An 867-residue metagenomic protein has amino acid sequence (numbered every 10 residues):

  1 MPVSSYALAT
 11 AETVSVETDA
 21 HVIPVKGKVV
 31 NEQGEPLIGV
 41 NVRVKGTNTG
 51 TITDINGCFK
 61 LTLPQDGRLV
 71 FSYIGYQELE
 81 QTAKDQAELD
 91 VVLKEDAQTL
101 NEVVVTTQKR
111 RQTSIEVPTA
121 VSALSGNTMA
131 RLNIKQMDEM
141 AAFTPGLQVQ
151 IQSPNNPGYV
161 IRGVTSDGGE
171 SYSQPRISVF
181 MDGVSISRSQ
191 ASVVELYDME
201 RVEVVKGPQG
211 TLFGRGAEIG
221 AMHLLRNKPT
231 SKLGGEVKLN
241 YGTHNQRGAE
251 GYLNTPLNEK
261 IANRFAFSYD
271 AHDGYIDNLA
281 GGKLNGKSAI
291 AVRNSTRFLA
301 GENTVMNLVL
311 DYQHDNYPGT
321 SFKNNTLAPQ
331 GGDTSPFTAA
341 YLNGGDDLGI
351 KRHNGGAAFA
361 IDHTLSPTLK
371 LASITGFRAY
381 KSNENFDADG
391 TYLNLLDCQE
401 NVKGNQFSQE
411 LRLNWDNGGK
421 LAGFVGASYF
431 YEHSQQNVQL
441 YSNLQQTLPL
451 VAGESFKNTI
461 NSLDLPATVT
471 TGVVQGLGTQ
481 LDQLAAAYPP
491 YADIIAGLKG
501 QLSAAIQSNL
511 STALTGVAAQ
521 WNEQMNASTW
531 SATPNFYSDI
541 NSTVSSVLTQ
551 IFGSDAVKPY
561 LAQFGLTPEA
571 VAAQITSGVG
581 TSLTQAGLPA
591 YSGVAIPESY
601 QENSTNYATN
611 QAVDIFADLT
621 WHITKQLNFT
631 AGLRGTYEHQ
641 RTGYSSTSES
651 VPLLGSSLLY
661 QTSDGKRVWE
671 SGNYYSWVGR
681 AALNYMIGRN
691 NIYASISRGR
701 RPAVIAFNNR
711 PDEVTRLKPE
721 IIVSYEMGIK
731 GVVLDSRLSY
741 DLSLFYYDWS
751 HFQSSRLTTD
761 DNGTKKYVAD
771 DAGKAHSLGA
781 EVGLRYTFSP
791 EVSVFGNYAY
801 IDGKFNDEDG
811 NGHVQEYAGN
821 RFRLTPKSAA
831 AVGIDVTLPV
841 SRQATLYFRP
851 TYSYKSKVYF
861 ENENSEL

Functional and structural regions predicted by a protein language model:
Y6-K45, R68-Q77, K84-A130: Short, acidic, small-residue-rich periplasmic hinge/interaction motif at the N-terminus of Gram-negative outer-membrane
F59-T62, G169-E170, I177, D182-K206: Short acidic/polar hinge/loop motifs at secondary-structure boundaries that mediate gating or recognition
Q174-R176, R188, Y197-E200, K206 (+8 more regions): Outer-membrane beta-barrel translocator/receptor signature
H223, S231-K232, N240, Y252-D346 (+4 more regions): Periplasmic-side early beta-strands and strand-to-turn transitions of outer-membrane beta-barrels
D277-G282, T320-N343, D389-L396, Q439-N603 (+5 more regions): Solvent-exposed loop segments that connect transmembrane elements
R297-G301, D416, A422, S428-F430 (+7 more regions): Structural signature of Gram-negative outer-membrane beta-barrels, strongest in the C-terminal barrel of TonB-dependent
A360-T364, K370-F386, M686-R701, R716-L778 (+4 more regions): Membrane-embedded beta-barrel scaffold of Gram-negative outer-membrane proteins
G419, F424, K625-Q626, Y746-D748 (+1 more regions): Gram-negative outer-membrane beta-barrel transporters
